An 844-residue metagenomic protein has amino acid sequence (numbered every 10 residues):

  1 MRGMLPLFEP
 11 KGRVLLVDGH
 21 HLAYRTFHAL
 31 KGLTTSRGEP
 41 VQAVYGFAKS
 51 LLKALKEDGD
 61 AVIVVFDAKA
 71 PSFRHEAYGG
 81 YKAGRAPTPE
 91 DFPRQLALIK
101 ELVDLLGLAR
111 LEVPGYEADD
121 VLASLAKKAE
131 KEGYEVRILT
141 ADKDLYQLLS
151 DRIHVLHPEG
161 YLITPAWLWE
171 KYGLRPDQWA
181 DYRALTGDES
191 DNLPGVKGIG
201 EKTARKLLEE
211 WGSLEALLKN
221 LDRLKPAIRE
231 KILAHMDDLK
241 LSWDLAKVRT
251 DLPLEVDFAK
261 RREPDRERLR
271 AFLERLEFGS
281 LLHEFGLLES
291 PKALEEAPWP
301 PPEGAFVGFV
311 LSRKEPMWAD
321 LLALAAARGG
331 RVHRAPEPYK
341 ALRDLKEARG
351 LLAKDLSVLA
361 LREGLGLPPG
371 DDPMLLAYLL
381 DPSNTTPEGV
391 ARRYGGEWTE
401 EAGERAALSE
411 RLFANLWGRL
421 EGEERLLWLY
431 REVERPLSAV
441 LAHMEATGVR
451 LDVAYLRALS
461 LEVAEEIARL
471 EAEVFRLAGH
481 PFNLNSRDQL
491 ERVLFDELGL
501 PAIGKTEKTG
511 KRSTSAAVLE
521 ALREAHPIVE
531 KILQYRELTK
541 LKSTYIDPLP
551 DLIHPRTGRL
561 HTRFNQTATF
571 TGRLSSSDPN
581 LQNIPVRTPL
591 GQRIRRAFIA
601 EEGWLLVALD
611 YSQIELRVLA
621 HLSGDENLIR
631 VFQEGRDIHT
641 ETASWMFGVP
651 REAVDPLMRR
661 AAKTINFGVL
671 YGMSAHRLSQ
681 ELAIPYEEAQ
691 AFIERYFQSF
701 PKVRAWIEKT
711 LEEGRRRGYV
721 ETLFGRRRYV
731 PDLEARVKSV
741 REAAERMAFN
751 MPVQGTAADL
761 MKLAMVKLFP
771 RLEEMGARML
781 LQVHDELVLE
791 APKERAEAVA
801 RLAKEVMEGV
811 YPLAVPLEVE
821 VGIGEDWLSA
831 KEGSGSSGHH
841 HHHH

Functional and structural regions predicted by a protein language model:
M1-P10, G286-G308, R313, R736-S739 (+1 more regions): Acidic, low-complexity intrinsically disordered tails
R2-G107, T722, D732-A735: Domain-level signal for Mg2+-assisted phosphodiester chemistry and nucleotide/NA-binding surfaces in nucleic-acid
L7-F8, L33-T35, A83-L254: Extended two-metal-dependent nuclease catalytic cores across DNA- and RNA-processing enzymes
A61, G115-E117, A141, P302-L420 (+1 more regions): Conserved DEDDh/DEDDy metal-dependent 3′-5′ exonuclease domain
H235-P336, E404-V586, W604-L605, E615 (+5 more regions): Conserved "right-hand" nucleotidyltransferase catalytic core of DNA-directed polymerases
R328, M374, L380-G403, Q566-R651: Function-dense linear segments that define catalytic or interfacial modules in macromolecule-processing proteins
A446, H561-T562, T567-T569, S644-M775 (+2 more regions): Conserved catalytic core of nucleic-acid polymerases
E465-A472, R476-P527, Q698-R746, N750 (+2 more regions): C-terminal polymerase-core module
